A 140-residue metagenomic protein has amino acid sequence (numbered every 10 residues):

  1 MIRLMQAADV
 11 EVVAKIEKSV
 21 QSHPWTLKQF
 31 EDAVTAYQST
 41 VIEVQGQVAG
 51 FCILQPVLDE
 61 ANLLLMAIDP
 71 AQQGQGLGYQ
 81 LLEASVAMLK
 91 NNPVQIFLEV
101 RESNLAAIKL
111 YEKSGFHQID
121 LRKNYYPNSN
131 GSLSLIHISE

Functional and structural regions predicted by a protein language model:
I2, E99-V100: Conserved SAM-binding loop
L4-Q75, Y79-A84, M88: Acetyl-CoA-dependent GNAT
E31, S103, N124-Y126: Conserved beta-strand edge residues that scaffold enzyme active sites
Y37, G131-L135: Short hydrophobic/aromatic beta-strand or adjacent loop that forms the aromatic wall/cage of a ligand/substrate-binding
D59, F97-E99, H117-S132: Conserved catalytic-core motifs of GNAT/GCN5-like acyltransferases
D69-E83, R101-K109, K113-S114, Q118: Conserved glycine-rich acetyl-CoA-binding loop
L89-E99: Conserved GNAT acetyl-CoA-binding A-motif
I136-E140: Conserved small/polar residues in nucleotide/adenosyl-binding loops
